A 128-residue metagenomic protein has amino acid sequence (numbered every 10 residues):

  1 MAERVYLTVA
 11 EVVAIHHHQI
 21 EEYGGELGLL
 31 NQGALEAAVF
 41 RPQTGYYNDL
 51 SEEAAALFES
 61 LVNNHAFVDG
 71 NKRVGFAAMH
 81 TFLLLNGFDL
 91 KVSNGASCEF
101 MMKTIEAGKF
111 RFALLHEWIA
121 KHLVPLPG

Functional and structural regions predicted by a protein language model:
M1-G128: FIC/Doc superfamily catalytic core
